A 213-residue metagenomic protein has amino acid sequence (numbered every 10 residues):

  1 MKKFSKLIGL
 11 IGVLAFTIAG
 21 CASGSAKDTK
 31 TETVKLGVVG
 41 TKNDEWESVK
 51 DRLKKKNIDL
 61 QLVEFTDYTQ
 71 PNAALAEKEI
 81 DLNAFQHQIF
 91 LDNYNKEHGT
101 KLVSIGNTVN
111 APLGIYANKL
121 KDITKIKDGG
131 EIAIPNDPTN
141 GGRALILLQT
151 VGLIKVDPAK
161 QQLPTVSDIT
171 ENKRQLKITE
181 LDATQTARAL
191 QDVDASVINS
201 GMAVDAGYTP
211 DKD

Functional and structural regions predicted by a protein language model:
M1-A19: Sec-dependent bacterial lipoprotein signal peptides
I18-T31: Bacterial lipoprotein signal-peptidase II cleavage site
T29-T41, I58-E64, E131-I132: Short, well-ordered beta-strand elements
D44-A84: Extracytoplasmic small-molecule ligand-binding "clamshell" domains of the periplasmic binding protein/Venus flytrap
L62-A73, Q161-R188: Short helix-initiation/N-cap motifs at beta->coil->alpha
D67-Y68, K78, L82-D92, V109 (+3 more regions): Beta->alpha turn/N-cap motifs
N93-I105, L120-K121, V197, A206-D213: Ligand-binding "clamshell"
I105-I154: A conserved helix-loop-strand patch within extracytoplasmic ligand-binding domains of the periplasmic binding
